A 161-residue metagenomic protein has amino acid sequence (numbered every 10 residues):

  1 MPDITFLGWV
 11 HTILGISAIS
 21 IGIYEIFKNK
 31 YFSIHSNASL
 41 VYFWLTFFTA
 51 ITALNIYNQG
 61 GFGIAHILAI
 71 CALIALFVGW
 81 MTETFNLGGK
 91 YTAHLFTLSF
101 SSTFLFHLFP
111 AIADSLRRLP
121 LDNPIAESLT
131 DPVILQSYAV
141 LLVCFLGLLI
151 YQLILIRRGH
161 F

Functional and structural regions predicted by a protein language model:
M1-F161: Alpha-helical membrane insertion/targeting regions
